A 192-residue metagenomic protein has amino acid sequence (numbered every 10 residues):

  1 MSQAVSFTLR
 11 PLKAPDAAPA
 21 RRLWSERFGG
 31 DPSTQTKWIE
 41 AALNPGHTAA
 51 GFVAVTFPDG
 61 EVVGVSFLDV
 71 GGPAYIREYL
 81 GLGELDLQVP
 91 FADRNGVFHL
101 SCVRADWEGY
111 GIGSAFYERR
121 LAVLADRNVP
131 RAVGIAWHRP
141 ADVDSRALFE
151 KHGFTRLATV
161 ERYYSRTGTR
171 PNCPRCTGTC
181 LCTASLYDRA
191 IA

Functional and structural regions predicted by a protein language model:
S6-R21: A short beta-loop-alpha structural element at the N-terminal edge of CoA-dependent acyl/N-acetyltransferase catalytic
R27-V53, F57, V62-P73, D86-L87: Active-site rim helix/loop that mediates acceptor-substrate recognition in acyltransferases
G29, L148-T159: Conserved acetyl-CoA-binding loop of GNAT-fold acetyltransferases
A49-A54, V65, N95, L100 (+1 more regions): Short hydrophobic/aromatic beta-strand element in the GNAT-like acyltransferase core that lines or flanks the acyl-donor
F67-L100, E161-C180: Conserved acyl-donor/pantetheine-binding loop and adjacent beta-alpha core of acyl/acetyltransferases and related
N95, L124-P140: Conserved GNAT acetyl-CoA-binding A-motif
V103, G109-A122, A147: Conserved acetyl-CoA-binding loop-helix of GNAT-fold acetyltransferases
A105-E108, G134-D144, R162-R166: Conserved beta-strand-loop-alpha-helix junction that forms the acyl-donor binding cleft
